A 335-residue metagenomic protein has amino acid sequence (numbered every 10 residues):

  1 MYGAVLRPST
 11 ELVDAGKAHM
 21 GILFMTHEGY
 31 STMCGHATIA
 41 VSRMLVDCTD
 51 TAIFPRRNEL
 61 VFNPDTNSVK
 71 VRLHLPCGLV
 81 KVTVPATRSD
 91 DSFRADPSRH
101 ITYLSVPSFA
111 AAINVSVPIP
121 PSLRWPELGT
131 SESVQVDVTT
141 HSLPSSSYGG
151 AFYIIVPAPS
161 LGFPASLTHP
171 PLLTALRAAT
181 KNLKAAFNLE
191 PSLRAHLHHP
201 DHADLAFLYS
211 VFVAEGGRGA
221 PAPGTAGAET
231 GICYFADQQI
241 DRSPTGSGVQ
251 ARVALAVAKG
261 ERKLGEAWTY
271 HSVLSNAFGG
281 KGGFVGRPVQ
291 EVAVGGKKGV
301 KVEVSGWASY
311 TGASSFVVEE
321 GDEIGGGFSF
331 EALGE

Functional and structural regions predicted by a protein language model:
M1-G129, Q135-S145, I154-E335: A glycine-rich beta-to-alpha transition motif near the start of alpha/beta enzyme domains, typified by
G150: Glycine-rich ThDP/TPP pyrophosphate-binding loop and its adjacent helix/strand module within ThDP-dependent enzymes
